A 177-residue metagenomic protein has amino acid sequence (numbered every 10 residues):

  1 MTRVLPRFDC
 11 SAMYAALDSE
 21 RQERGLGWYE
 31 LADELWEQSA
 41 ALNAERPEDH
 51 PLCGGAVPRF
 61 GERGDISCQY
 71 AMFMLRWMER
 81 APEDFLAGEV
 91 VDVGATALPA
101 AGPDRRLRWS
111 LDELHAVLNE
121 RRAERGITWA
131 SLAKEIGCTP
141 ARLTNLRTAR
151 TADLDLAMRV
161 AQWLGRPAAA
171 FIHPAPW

Functional and structural regions predicted by a protein language model:
M1-A41, D92-G126, S131, I172-H173: A short, Lys/Arg-rich alpha-helix, primarily the initiator
D9, M13, C53, I66 (+4 more regions): N-terminal positioning helix adjacent to the helix-turn-helix/winged-helix DNA-binding module
Q22, D33, R76, K134 (+1 more regions): Alpha-helical residues within the helix-turn-helix
S39-I66, G137-A152: Recognition helix of helix-turn-helix/homeodomain-like DNA-binding domains that insert into the DNA major groove
A56, D84, S131, R142 (+1 more regions): Residues in the helix-turn-helix
F60-G61, Y70, L86-E89, R147 (+1 more regions): DNA major-groove recognition helix of helix-turn-helix
I66-D84, D155-A170: DNA major-groove recognition helix of helix-turn-helix/homeodomain DNA-binding modules
